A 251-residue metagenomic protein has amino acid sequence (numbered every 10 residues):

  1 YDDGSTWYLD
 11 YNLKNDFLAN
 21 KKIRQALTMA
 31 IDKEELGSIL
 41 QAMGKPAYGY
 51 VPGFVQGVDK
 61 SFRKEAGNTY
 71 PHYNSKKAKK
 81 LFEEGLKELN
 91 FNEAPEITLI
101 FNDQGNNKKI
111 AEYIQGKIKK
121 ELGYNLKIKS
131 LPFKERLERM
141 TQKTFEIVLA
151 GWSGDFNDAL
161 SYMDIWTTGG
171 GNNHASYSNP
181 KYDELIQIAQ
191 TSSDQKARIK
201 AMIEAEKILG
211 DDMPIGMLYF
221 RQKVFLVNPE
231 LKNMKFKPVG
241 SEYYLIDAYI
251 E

Functional and structural regions predicted by a protein language model:
D3-Y48, T69, E93-G105, S193-D211: Alpha-helical secondary-structure segments
D10, F17, E35-I39, K134-T168 (+1 more regions): Pocket-flanking alpha-helical
K22, A26, I31, E35-S38 (+11 more regions): Extracytoplasmic/secreted proteins, especially bacterial periplasmic and envelope-associated proteins
K22, P71, Y124-R136, D164-P229 (+1 more regions): Extracytoplasmic/peripheral linker and loop segments enriched in polar/acidic and small residues with frequent Thr/Pro
K45-G85, Q104-K109: Structural transition elements
E83-G154, K223: Ligand/substrate-recognition segments at binding pockets and active sites
F225-E251: Long beta-strand-rich cores associated with HINT superfamily self-processing modules
